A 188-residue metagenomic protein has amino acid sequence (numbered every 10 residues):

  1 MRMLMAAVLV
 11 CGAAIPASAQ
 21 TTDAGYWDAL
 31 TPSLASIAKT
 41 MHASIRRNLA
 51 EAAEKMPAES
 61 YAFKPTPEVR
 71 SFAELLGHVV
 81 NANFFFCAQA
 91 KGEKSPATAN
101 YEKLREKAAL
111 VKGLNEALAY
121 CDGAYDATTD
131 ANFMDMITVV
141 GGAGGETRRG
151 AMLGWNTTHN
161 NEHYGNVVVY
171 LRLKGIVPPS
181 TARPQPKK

Functional and structural regions predicted by a protein language model:
M5-A14: Bacterial N-terminal signal peptides
I15-A19: Sec/Tat signal peptide C-region and signal peptidase I cleavage site
Q20-G25, E54, K91-G92: Short alpha-helical hairpin
T21-M41: Short N-terminal segments immediately surrounding and downstream of signal-peptide cleavage
K39-A43, R47-A50, S60-N100, V139-K188: Short, contiguous alpha-helical
M41, R105-V140, G145-E162: Acidic/histidine-rich alpha-helical segments that form the ligand environment of transition-metal centers
N48, A52-A53, C87, A117-Y120 (+1 more regions): Well-ordered alpha-helical scaffold segments within catalytic/enzyme domains
K55-Y61, A124-M134, R172-P179: Surface-exposed helix-capping loop/turn segments at secondary-structure junctions
